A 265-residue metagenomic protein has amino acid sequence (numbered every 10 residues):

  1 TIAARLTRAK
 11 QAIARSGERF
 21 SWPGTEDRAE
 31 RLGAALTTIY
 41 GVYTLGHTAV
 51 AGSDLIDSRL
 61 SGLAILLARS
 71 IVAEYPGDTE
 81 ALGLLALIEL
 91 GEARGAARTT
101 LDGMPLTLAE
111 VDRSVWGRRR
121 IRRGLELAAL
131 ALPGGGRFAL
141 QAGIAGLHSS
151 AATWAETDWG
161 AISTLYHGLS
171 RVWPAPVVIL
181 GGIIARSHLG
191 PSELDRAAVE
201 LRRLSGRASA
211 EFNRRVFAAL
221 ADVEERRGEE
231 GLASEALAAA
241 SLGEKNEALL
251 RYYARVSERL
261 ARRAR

Functional and structural regions predicted by a protein language model:
A3-H167: Amphipathic helix-loop-helix modules that constitute alpha-helical solenoid scaffolds
A4, T79-E80, V177, G231 (+1 more regions): Short, solvent-exposed positions on alpha-helices
A64, I71, A93, A131 (+5 more regions): Alpha-helical solenoid scaffolds that mediate protein-protein interactions, centered on TPR/SEL1-like repeats but also
L84, I88-G91, Q141, A145 (+4 more regions): "A position-specific structural signal for the A-helix of alpha-solenoid helical repeats
I88, G95, S149-A151, A185-L189 (+2 more regions): TPR/TPR-like alpha-solenoid repeats
L108-S114, P133, R137-A218: Alpha-helical adaptor scaffolds
G206-R265: C-terminal non-catalytic interaction modules
